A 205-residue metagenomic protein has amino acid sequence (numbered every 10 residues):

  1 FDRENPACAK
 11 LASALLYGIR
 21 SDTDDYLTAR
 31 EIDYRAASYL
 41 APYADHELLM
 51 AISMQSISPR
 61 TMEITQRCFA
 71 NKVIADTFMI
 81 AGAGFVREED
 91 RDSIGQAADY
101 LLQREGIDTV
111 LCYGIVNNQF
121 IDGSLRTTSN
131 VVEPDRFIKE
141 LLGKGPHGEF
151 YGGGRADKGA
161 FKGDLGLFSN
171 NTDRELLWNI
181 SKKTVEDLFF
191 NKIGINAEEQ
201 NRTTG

Functional and structural regions predicted by a protein language model:
D2-P6: Short, polar/flexible loop-turn hinges at active-site or ligand-entry regions and domain interfaces
A7-L11, T28-A29: Short, surface-exposed helix-loop/turn micro-motifs enriched in polar/charged residues
A12-S21: Internal alpha/beta core interface subdomains
R20-G205: Hydrophobic helix-and-loop "lid/oligomerization" segment in the mid-to-C-terminal part of catalytic domains
